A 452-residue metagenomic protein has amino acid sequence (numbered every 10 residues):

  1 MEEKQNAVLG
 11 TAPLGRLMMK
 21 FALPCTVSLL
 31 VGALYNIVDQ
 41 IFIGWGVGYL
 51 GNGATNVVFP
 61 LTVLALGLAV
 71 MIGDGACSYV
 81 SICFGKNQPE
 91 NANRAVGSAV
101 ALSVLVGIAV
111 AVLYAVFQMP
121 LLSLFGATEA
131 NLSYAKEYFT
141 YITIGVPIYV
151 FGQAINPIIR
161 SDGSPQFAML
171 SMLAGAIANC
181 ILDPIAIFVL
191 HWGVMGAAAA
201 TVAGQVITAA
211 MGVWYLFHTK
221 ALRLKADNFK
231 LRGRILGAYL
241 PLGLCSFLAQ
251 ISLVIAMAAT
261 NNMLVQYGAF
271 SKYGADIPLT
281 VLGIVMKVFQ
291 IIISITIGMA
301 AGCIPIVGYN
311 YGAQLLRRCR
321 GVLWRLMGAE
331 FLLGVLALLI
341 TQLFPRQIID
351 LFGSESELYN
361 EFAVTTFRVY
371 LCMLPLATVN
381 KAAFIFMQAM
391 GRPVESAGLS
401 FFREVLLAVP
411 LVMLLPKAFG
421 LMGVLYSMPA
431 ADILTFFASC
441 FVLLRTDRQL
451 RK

Functional and structural regions predicted by a protein language model:
M1-A22, V80-P147, V189-L244, V307-M373 (+1 more regions): Short alpha-helical transmembrane segments in multi-pass integral membrane proteins
G15-L34, V38, L61-L68, I144 (+5 more regions): Residue-level signal for short hydrophobic patches within transmembrane helices of multi-pass membrane transporters
K20-D39, Y141, G175, G204-T208 (+2 more regions): Transmembrane helical elements of multi-pass membrane transporters/channels
L34-N52, L122-E129, I185-W192, V254-I284 (+4 more regions): Helix-terminus/linker motif at the lipid-water interface of multi-pass membrane proteins
V47-P60, A135, F139, A198 (+2 more regions): Small-residue hotspots at the loop-to-helix junctions and early N-terminal turns of transmembrane alpha-helices
N52-V112, Y149-A168, L279-P345, T378-L399: Small-residue-rich hydrophobic transmembrane alpha-helices
L64, N179-D183, A209-V213, I291 (+3 more regions): Hydrophobic transmembrane alpha-helices of multi-pass small-molecule transporters
G73, I142-R160, A168-N179, A197-A210 (+4 more regions): Short runs within selected transmembrane alpha-helices of multi-pass transporters and secretion channels
